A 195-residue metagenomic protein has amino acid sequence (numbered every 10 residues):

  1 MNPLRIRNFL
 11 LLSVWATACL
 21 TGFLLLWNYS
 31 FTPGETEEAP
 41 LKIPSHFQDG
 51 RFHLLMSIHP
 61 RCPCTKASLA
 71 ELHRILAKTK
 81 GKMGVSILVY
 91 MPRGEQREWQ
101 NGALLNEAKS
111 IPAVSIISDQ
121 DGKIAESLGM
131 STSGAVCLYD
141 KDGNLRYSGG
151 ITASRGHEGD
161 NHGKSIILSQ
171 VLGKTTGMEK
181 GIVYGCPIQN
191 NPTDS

Functional and structural regions predicted by a protein language model:
M1-I6: Short, Lys/Arg-rich N-terminal segment immediately upstream of the first membrane anchor
N8-W27: Hydrophobic membrane-insertion alpha-helices, especially the h-region of bacterial N-terminal signal peptides
S30-I43: Alpha-helical transmembrane signal-anchor/signal-peptide segments
H46-L72, K82, S86, I167: Short active-site neighborhood of thiol/selenol oxidoreductases, capturing the structured segment around
H59-L69, R93-R97, Y184-S195: Short, thiol/selenol-centered motifs that function as redox-active sites or metal-ligating centers
K66-A108, K123-S127: Structural microenvironment flanking redox-active thiols in thiol-disulfide oxidoreductases
L104-Y139, L145-R146: Short, internal strand/loop/helix patches that form the active-site neighborhood or redox-interaction surface
R146, G150-S195: Thiol-/selenol-based redox modules, centered on thioredoxin-like and closely related oxidoreductase domains
